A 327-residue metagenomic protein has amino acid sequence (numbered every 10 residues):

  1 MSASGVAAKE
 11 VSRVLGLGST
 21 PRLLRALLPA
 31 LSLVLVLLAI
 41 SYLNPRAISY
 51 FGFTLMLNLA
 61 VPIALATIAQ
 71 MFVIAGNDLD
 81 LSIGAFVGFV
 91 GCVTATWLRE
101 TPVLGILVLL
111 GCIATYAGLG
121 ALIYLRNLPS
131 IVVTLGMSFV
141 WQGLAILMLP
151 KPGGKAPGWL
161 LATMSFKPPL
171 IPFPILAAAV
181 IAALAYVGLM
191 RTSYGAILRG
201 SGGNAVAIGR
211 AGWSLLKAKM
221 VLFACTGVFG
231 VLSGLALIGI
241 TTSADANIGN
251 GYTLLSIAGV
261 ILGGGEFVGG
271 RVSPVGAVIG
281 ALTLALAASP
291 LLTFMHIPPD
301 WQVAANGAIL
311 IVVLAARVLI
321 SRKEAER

Functional and structural regions predicted by a protein language model:
M1-L38, Y42, A183, G203-K217 (+1 more regions): Cytosolic-side transmembrane-helix boundaries in multi-pass membrane proteins
A26-L31, M56, A64, A85-F86 (+8 more regions): Hydrophobic alpha-helical transmembrane segments
V36-E100, I123-R126, V260-R271, A308: Single transmembrane alpha-helix segments in multi-pass membrane proteins
L43-L55, A145-P150, L189-M190, F223-V260 (+1 more regions): Inter-helical junctions in multi-pass inner-membrane proteins, predominant in energy-converting antiporter-like
E100-S138, A183, G280, L284: Alpha-helical transmembrane segments within multi-pass membrane transporters and channels
V108, A114-L119, I123, L170-A244: Helix-loop-helix "hairpin" substructures at the membrane interface of multi-pass membrane proteins
R126, S130-T192, M220-V221, I240-G249 (+4 more regions): Transmembrane helix-bundle core of multi-pass membrane transporters and related energy-transducing complexes
G230, T241-G307: Transmembrane alpha-helical segments in multi-pass inner-membrane proteins
